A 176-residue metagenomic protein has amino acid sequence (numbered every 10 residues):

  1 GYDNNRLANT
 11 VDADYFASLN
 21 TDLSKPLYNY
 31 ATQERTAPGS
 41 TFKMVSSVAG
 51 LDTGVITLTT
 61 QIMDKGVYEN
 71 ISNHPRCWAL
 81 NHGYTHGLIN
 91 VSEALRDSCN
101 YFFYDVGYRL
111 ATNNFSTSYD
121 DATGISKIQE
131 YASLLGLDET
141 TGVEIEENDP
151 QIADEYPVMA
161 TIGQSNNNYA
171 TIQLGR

Functional and structural regions predicted by a protein language model:
G1-S40, V45-R176: Beta-lactam-recognizing serine transpeptidase/beta-lactamase-like catalytic domain environment
